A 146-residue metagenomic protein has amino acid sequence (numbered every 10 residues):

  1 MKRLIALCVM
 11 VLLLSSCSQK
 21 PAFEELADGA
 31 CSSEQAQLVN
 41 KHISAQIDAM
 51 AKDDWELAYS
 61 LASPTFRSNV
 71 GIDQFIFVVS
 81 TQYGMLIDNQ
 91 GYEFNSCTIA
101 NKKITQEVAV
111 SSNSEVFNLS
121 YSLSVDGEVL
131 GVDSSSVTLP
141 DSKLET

Functional and structural regions predicted by a protein language model:
M1-L4: Positively charged n-region of N-terminal signal peptides that target proteins for export
L13-S16: C-terminal motif of bacterial Sec signal peptides marking the signal peptidase cleavage site
S18-K52: Short, low-complexity N-terminal intrinsically disordered segments enriched in polar/charged residues
F23-L26, D133-T146: Low-complexity, intrinsically disordered terminal/linker segments enriched in charged and Gly/Pro repeats
V39, M50-A51, N95-T98, P140: Acidic/histidine-enriched, beta-strand-rich ligand/metal-binding domains
M50-T65: Short, well-ordered alpha-helical segments enriched in acidic and aromatic residues
N69-T81: Short, charge-rich amphipathic alpha-helical segments embedded in non-transmembrane helical bundles/solenoids
V78-V125, S134-S136: Surface-exposed, charged secondary-structure patches
